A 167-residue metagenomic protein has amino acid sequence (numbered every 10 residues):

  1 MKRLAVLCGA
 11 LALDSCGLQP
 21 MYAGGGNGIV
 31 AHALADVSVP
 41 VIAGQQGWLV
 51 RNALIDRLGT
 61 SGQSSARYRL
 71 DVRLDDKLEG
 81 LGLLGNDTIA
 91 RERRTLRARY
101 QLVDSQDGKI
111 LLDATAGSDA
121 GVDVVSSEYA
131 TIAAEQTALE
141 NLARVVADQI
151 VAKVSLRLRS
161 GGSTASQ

Functional and structural regions predicted by a protein language model:
M1-C8: N-terminal export leaders
A10-A33: Bacterial Sec signal peptide processing site at the extreme N-terminus
A31-I42, S127-A130: Acidic/histidine-rich, surface-exposed loop or edge segments in extracytoplasmic proteins
D36-R69: Post-signal-peptide N-terminal segment of Sec-exported extracytoplasmic proteins
A43, G47, R51, R91-E92 (+1 more regions): Solvent-exposed, acidic/flexible segments
S61-R67, D71-T115, G121-T137: Surface-exposed short loop/turn segments
A133-Q167: C-terminal/domain-edge helix-coil "capping" segments
